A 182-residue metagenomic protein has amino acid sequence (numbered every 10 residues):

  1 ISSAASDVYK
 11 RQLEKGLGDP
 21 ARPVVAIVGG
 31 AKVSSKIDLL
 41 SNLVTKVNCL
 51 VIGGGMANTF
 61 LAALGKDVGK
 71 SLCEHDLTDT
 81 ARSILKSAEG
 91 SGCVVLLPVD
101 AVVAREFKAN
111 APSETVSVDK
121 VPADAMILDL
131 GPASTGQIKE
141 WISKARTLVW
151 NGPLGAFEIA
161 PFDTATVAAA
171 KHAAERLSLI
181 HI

Functional and structural regions predicted by a protein language model:
I1-A5, Y9, I180-H181: Single conserved hydrophobic/aromatic residue that forms the stacking wall/gate of nucleotide- or nucleobase-binding
S6, A26-V28, V51-G53, L96-V99 (+2 more regions): General beta-strand structural signal in soluble alpha/beta enzymes
S6-K15, A26, K32-D38, D76-T80: Active-site glycine-rich loop that binds ribose-phosphate moieties when present
A21-V25, C93-S143, T147, P153-A160: Active-site rim loops that border cofactor/substrate pockets in soluble metabolic enzymes
R22, S91-C93, E175-L179: A short helix->loop->beta-strand "cap" motif at the edges of active sites that frequently abuts
K36-L97: Acidic, glycine-rich loop-and-beta core segments that form the ion-binding/anion-interacting portion of active sites
L43-K46, H172-S178: Short, conserved loop/helix-junction motifs that constitute active-site signature segments in enzyme catalytic cores
F162-K171: Charged helix-capping and loop-helix junction motifs
